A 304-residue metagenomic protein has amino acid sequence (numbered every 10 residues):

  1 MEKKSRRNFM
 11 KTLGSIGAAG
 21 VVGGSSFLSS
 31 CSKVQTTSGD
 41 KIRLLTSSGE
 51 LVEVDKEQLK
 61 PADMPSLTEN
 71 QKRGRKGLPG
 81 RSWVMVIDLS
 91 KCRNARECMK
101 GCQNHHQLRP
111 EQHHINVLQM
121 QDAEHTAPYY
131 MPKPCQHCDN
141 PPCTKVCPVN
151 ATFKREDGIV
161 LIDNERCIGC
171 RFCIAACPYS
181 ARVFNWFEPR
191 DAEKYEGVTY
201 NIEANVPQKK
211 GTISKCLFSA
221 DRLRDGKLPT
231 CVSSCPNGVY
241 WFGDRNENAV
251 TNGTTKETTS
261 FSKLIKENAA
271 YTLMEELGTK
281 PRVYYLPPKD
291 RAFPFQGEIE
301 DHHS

Functional and structural regions predicted by a protein language model:
M1-G20: N-terminal secretory signal peptides and thylakoid transit peptides that target proteins across membranes
K3-K4, N8, S38, I42 (+2 more regions): Extended, non-catalytic scaffold segments that flank or surround catalytic motifs
I16-G17, G80-R81, P148, E156-D157 (+2 more regions): Short, well-ordered loop/turn elements at secondary-structure boundaries
G20, S25-S26, L161, I168 (+1 more regions): Flexible coil/turn and secondary-structure edge motifs
G24-S82, K263, E267-A270, E276-G278 (+1 more regions): C-terminal segment of N-terminal export signals and the immediately downstream linker at the start of the mature
M64, N104-M131, F153-R166, A181-G211 (+1 more regions): Non-heme iron-sulfur electron-transfer modules
V86-H106, T126-N150, L161-A181, Q208-S234 (+3 more regions): Cysteine-centered iron-sulfur cluster-binding motifs in ferredoxin-type domains/subunits of redox enzymes
R224-S304: Long, compositionally biased charged/polar accessory segments in the mid-to-C-terminal portions of proteins
